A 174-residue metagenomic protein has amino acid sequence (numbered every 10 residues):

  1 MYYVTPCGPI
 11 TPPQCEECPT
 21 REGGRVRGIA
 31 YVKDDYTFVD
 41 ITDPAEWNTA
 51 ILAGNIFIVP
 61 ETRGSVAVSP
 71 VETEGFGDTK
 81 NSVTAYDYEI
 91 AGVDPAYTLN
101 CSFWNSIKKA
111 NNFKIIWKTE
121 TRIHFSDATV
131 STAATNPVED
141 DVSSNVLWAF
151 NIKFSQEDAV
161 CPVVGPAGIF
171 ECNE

Functional and structural regions predicted by a protein language model:
Y2-Y88, S131-V142: Solvent-exposed edge beta-strands and adjacent loop segments that serve as assembly or binding interfaces
R27-Y31, I90-D94, N111-T119: Short, hydrophobic/proline-enriched secondary-structure or compact coil segments at domain edges
Y31, Y36-T37, T73, Y97-L99 (+2 more regions): Generic "edge-of-domain/loop-turn" microfeature
F57-V59, P95-W104: Short secondary-structure boundary segments
G77-L99, S144-A159: Oligomerization/assembly interface segments of phage tail-like spikes and tubes
T84, K108-K109, G165: Flexible, charged surface loops at secondary-structure boundaries
L99-S126: Short, acidic/charged, Gly/Pro-enriched secondary-structure junctions
F125-E174: Mixed-charge, glycine-accented linear interaction segment located at domain edges/termini
